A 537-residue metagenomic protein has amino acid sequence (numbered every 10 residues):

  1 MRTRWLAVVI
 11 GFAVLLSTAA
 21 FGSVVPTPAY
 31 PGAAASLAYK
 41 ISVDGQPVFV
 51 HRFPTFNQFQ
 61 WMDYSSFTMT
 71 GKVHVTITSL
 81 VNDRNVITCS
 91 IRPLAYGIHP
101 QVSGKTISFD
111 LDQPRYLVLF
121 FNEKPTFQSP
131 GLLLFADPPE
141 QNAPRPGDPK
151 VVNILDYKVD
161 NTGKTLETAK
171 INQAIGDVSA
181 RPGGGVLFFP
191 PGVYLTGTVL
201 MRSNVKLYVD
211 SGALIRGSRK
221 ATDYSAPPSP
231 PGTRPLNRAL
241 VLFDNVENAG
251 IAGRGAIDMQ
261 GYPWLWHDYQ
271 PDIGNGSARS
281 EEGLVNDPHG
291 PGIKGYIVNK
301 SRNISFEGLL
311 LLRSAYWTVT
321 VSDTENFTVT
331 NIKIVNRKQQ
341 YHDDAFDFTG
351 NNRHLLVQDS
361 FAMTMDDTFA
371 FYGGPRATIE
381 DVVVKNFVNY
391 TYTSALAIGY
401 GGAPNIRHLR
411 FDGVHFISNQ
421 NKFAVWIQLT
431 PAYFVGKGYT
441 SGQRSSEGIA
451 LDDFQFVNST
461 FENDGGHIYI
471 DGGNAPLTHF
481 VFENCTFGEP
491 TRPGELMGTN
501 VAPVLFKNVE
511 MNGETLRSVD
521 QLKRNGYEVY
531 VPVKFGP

Functional and structural regions predicted by a protein language model:
M1-V9: Bacterial N-terminal signal peptides that target proteins for export
V8-T18: Bacterial N-terminal signal peptides
T18-V186, R216-I297, L505-P537: Extracellular "leader-to-stem" segments immediately downstream of a signal peptide or signal-anchor in secreted/lumenal
Q113-V118, R302, A315, N352: Short tyrosine-centred short linear motifs in exposed loops/low-complexity segments
T168, T222-F243, I257-N299, L310-L312 (+3 more regions): Glycine- and acidic/polar-rich repeat regions and solenoidal domains
F188-P190, Y208, G250-A252, T328: Residues within well-ordered beta-strands of beta-sheet-rich folds
P191-G192, N204, D210-G212, R254: Tight coil/turn sites that cap or link beta-strands
T196-L200: Short glycine-biased active-site loop of nucleotidyltransferases that positions the nucleotide triphosphate and helps
